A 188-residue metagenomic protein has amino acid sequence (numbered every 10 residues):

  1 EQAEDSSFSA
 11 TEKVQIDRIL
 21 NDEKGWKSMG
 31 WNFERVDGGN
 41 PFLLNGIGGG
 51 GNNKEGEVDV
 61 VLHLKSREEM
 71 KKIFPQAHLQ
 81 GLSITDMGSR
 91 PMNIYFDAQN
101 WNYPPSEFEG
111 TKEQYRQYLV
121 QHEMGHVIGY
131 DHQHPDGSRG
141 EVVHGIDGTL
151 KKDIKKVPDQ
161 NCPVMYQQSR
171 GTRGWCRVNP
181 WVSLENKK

Functional and structural regions predicted by a protein language model:
E1, V61-L64, I94-D97, V127 (+1 more regions): Structural recognition of the beta-strand scaffold that forms the well-ordered cores of secreted hydrolase catalytic
E1-T11: Fold-level signature of zinc-dependent metallopeptidase catalytic domains
S7-S9, V127, W181: Bulky hydrophobic/aromatic packing residues
V14-Y118: Metzincin-family zinc-dependent endopeptidase catalytic domain
D17, N21-W26, G125-Y130, R170: Sec-exported extracytoplasmic/periplasmic mature domains
W31-N32, D131-H132, D136-G137: Short linear functional motifs in flexible/disordered or boundary regions
L82-R90, I94, W101-Y103, H134-K188: Metalloprotease/metallohydrolase-associated module, dominated by Zn2+-dependent proteases
E113-H132: Active-site recognition of the HExxH zinc-binding catalytic motif
